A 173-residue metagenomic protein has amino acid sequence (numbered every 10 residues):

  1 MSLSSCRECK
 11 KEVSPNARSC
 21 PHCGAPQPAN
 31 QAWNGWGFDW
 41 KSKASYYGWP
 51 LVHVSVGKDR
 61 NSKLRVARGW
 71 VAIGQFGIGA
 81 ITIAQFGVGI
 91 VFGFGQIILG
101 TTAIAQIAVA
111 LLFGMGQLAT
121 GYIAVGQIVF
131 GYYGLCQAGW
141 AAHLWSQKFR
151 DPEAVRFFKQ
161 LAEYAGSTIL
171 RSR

Functional and structural regions predicted by a protein language model:
M1-W33: Cys/His-rich metal-coordination motifs, chiefly Zn-binding "fingers/knuckles"
Q31-R173: Repetitive, compositionally biased segments used for assembly/scaffolding
